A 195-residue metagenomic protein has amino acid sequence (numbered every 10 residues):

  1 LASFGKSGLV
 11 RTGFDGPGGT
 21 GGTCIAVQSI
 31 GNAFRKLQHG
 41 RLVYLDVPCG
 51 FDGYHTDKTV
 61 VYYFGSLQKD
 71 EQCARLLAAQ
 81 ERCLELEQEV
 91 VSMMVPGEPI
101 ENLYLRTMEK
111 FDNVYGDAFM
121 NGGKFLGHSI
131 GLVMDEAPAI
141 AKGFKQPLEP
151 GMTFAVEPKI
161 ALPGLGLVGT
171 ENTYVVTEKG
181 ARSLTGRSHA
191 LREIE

Functional and structural regions predicted by a protein language model:
L1-E195: Active-site neighborhoods and metal-handling regions in enzymes and metal-associated proteins
